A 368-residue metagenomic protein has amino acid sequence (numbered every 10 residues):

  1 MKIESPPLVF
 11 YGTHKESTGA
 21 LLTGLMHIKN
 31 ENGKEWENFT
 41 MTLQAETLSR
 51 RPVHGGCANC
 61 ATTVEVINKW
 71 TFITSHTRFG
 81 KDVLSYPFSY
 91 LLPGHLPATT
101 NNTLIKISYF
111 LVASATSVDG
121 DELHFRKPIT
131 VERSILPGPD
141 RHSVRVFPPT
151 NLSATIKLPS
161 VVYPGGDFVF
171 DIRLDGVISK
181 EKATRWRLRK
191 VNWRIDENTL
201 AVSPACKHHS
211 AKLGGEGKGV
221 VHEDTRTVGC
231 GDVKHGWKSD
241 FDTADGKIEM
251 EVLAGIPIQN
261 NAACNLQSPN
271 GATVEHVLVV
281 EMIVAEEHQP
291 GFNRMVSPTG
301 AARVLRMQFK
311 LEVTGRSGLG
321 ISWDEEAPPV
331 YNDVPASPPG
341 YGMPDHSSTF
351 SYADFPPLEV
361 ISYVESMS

Functional and structural regions predicted by a protein language model:
M1-K15, G56-T63, V131-S143, F147-T155 (+5 more regions): Intrinsically disordered, low-complexity Ser/Thr/Pro-enriched regulatory regions of arrestins/alpha-arrestins
M1-P149: A surface-exposed loop-and-adjacent beta-strand signature within N-terminal beta-sandwich domains that mediate ligand
M26, T42-L48, F88-H95, N101-V118 (+4 more regions): Internal, hydrophobic beta-strand segments that form the core of beta-sheet-rich folds
H27-E31, L96, D175-A183, A262-A263: Short amphipathic, basic-aromatic surface patches that mediate peripheral association with negatively charged
W36-M41, G55, E181-K190, C206: Short, hydrophobic/aromatic beta-strand segments
N38, K106-S108, E122-R126, L188-K190 (+2 more regions): Short edge beta-strand segments in beta-sheet-rich domains
F79-Y90, D171, K247-G255: Short Pro-Gly-centered flexible turn/kink motifs
T116, G120, P159-G165: Short coil/turn segments at helix-helix junctions and helix-capping linkers within large alpha-helical proteins
